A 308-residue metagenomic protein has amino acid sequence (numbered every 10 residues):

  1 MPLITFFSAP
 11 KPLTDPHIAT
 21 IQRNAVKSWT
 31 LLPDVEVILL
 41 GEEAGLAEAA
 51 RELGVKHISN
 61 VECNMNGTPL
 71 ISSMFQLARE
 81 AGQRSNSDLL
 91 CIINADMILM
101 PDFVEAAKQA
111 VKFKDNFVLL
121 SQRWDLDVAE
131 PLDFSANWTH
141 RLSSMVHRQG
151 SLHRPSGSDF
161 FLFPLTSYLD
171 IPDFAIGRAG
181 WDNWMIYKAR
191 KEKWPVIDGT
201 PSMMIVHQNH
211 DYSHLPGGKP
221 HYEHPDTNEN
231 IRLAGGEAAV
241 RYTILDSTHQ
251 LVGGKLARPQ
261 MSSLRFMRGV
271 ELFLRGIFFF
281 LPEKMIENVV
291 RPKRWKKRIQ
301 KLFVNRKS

Functional and structural regions predicted by a protein language model:
M1-S28: N-proximal low-complexity "stem/linker" segments adjacent to membrane-targeting elements
L3-I4, K27-I38, V55: Short loop->beta transition adjacent to catalytic acidic/histidine clusters or analogous donor-positioning motifs
I4-P12, F174-S308: C-terminal catalytic/acceptor-binding lobe
D15-P16, E43-A49, D127-E130: Short, charged/polar "capping" segments at the starts of alpha-helices and the immediately preceding loops
A19-V26, S72-S73, V104-A106, D182: Well-ordered, non-membrane alpha-helical segments in soluble/globular domains
V35-E42, L119-L120: Short, hydrophobic beta-strand segments that form beta-sheet elements in well-ordered domains
L39-I93, M100-P101: Active-site-proximal specificity loops/subdomain of glycosyltransferases
I98-Y187: Conserved catalytic core of nucleotide-sugar-dependent glycosyltransferases
